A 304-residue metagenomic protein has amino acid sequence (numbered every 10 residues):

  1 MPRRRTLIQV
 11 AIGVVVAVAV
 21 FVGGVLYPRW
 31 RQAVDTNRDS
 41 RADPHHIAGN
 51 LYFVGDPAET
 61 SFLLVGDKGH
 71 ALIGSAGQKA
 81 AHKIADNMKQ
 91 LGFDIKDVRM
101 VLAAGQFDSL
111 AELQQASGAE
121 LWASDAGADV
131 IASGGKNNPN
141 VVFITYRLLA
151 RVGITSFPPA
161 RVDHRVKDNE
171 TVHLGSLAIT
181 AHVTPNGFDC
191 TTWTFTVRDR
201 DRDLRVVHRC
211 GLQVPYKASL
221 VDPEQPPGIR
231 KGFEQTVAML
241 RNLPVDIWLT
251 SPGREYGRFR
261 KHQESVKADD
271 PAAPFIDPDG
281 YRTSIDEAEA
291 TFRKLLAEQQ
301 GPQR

Functional and structural regions predicted by a protein language model:
P2-G69, K79-A80, E298, Q303-R304: Zn-dependent metallo-beta-lactamase
R38-L91, I95, T192-P215, S219: Conserved beta-strand hairpin/beta-sheet module of binuclear metal-dependent hydrolase folds, prominently
D39-R41, H46-A48, D125-D189, V221-P244: Metallo-beta-lactamase
I73-S75, K96-G105, W122-S124, T184-N186 (+3 more regions): Active-site neighborhood of phospho(di)ester-bond hydrolases with catalytic His/Asp-centered motifs
K79, K83, D108-E112, V130 (+6 more regions): Extracytoplasmic/secreted proteins, especially bacterial periplasmic and envelope-associated proteins
K79-H82, M88-T171, K267, I276 (+2 more regions): Active-site HxH/HxHxD metal-binding segment of metal-dependent hydrolases
A80, A104-S109, A128-I131, D189-T191 (+2 more regions): Active-site environment of divalent metal-dependent phosphoester hydrolases
R200-D201, Q225-R304: Divalent-metal (often Zn2+) His-rich catalytic cores of metallo-beta-lactamase-fold enzymes
